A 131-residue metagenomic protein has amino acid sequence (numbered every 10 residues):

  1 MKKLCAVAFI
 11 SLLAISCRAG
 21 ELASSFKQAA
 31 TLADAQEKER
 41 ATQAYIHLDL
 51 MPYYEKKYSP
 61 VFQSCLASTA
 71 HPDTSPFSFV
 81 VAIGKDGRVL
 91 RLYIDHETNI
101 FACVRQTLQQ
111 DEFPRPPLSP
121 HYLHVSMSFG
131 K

Functional and structural regions predicted by a protein language model:
M1-L4: Positively charged n-region of N-terminal signal peptides that target proteins for export
V7-A14: Bacterial N-terminal signal peptides
C17-K131: Charge-biased low-complexity segments
